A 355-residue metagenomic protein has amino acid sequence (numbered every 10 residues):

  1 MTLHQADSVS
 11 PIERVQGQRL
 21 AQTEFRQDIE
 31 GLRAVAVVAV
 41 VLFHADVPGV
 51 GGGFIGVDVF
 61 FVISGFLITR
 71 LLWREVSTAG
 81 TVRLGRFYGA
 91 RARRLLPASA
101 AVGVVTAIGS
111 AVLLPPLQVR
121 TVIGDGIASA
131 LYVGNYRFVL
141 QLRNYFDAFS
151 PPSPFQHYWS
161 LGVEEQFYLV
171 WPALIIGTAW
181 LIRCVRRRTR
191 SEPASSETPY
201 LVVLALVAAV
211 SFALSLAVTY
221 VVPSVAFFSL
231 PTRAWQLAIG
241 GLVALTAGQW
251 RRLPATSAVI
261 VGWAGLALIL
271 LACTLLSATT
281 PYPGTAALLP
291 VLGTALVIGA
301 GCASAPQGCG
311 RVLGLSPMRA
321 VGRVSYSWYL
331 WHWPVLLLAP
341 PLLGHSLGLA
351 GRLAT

Functional and structural regions predicted by a protein language model:
T2-T355: Membrane-interface helix/loop caps of multi-pass membrane proteins
